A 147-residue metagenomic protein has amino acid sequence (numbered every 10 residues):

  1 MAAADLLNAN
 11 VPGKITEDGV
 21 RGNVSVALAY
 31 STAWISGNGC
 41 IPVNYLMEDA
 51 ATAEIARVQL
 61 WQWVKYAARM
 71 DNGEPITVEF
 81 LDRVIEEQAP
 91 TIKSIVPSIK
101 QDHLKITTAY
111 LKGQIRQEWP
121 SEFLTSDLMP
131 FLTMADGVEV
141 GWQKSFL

Functional and structural regions predicted by a protein language model:
M1-L147: Expand to "…catalyze enediolate/carbanion chemistry for C-C bond making/breaking, isomerization, decarboxylation
